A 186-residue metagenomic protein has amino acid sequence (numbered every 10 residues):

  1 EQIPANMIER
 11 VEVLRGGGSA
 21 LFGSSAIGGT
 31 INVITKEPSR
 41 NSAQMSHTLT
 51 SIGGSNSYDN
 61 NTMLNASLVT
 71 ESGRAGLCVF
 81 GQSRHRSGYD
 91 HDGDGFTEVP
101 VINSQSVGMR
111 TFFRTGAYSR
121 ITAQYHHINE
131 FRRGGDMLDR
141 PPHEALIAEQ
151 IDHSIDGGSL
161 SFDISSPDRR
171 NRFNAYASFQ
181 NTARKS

Functional and structural regions predicted by a protein language model:
E1-P4, V13, S25-L49, N60-N65: N-terminal periplasmic accessory domains that precede and gate Gram-negative outer-membrane beta-barrel machines
L14, I34, N65-V69, F80 (+2 more regions): Transmembrane beta-barrel domains of outer membrane proteins
G16, S46-I52, F80-R84, H126-I128 (+1 more regions): Outer-membrane beta-barrel pore domains and translocons
I27-G29, A43, N60-L64, A75 (+3 more regions): Hydrophobic, lipid-facing positions within transmembrane beta-strands of outer-membrane proteins
R40-Q44, R74-G76, R120, R170-N174: Outer-membrane beta-barrel architecture
D59, G73, L77-G88, I102-Q105: Gram-negative/organellar outer-membrane beta-barrel architecture
R86-S106, F112-R114, Y118-F173, F179-S186: Flexible loop and strand-edge segments within Gram-negative outer membrane beta-barrel domains
